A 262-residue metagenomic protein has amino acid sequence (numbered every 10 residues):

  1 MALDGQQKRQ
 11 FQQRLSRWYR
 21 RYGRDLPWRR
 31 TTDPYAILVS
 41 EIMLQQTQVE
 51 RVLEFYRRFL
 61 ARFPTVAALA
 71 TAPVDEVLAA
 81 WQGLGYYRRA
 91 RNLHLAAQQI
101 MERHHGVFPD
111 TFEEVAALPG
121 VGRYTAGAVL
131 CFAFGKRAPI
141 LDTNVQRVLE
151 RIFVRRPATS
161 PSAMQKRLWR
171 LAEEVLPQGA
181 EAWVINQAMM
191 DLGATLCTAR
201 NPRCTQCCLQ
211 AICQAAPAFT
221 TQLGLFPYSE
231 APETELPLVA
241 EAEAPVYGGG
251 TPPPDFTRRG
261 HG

Functional and structural regions predicted by a protein language model:
M1, G262: Accessory DNA-binding and partner-docking regions appended to nucleic-acid-acting proteins, especially the terminal
A2-R9, Q13-R14, W18-F226, G250-P253: Catalytic cores of DNA base-excision repair glycosylases
T221-H261: Acidic, low-complexity intrinsically disordered tails
